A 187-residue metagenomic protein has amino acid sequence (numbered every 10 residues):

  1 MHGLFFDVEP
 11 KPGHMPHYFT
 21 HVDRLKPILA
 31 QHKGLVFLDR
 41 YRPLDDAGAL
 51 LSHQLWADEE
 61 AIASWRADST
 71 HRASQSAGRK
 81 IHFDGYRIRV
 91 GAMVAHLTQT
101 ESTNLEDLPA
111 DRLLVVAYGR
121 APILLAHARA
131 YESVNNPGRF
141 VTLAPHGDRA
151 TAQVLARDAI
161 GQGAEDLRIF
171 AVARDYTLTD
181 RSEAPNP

Functional and structural regions predicted by a protein language model:
M1-A49, E60-A67, I81-P187: Short S/T/G/P-rich N-terminal loop/turn motif that feeds into the first structured element of a domain
G78: A short beta-strand-loop micro-motif that forms or neighbors metal/cofactor- and ligand-binding patches at active-site
